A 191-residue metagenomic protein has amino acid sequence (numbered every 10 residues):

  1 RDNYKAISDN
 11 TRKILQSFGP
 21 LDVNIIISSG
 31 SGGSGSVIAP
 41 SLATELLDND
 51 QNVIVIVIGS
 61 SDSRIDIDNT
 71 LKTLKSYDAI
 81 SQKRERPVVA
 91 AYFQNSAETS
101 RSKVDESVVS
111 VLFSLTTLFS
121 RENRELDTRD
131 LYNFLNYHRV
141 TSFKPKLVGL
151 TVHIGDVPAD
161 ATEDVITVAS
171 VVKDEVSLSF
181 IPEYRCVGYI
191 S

Functional and structural regions predicted by a protein language model:
R1-S191: Tubulin/FtsZ superfamily GTPase core signature
